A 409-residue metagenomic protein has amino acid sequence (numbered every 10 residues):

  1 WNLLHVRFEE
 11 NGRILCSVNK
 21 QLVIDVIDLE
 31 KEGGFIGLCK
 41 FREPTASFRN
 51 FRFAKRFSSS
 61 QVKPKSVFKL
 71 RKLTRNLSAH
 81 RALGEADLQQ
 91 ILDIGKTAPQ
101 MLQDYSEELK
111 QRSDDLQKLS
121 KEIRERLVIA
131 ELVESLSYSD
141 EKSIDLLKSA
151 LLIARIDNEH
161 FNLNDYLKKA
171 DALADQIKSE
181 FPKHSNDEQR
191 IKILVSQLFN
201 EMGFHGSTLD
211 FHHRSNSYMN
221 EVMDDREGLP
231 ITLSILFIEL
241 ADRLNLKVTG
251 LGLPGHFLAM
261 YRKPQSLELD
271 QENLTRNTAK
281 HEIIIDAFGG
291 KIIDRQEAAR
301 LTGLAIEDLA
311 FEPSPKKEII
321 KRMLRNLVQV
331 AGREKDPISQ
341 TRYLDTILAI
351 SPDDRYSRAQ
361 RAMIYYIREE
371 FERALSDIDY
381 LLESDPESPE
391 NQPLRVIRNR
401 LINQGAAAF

Functional and structural regions predicted by a protein language model:
W1-H5: Trp-centered recognition loops
F8-E10, G252: Generic beta-strand structural signal
N11, L15-G37, R42: Short, solvent-exposed beta-strand-to-loop segments that form ligand-recognition rims of beta-rich domains
R13-I14, A46, F257: Hydrophobic residues embedded in beta-strands of well-ordered beta-sheets
I24, S47, H281-I283: Short beta-strand segments
K31-K72: Ligand-recognition surfaces built from glycine- and aromatic
R56-F409: A structural boundary/capping signal
